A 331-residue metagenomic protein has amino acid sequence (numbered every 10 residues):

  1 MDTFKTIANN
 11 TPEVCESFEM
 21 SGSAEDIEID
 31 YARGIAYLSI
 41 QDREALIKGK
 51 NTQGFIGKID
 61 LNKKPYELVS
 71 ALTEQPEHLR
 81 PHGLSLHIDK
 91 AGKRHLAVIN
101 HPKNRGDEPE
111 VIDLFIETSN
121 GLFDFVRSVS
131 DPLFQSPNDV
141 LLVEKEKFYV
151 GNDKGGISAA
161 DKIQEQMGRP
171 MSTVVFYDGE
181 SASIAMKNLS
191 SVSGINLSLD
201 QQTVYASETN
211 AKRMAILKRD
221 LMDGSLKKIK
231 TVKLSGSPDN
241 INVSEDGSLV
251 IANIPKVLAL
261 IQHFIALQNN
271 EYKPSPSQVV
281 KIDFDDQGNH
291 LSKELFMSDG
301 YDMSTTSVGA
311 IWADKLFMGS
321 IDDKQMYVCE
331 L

Functional and structural regions predicted by a protein language model:
M1-E13, Q53-F55, I59-L61, M167-M171 (+1 more regions): Blade/loop signatures of beta-propeller domains
D2-S23, L61, Y66-S70, L122-F123 (+1 more regions): A short helix->beta-strand "capping" segment at the edge of beta-propeller domains
E16-G54, Y301-V308, I321-D323: Beta-strand-rich domains and repeat architectures in extracellular enzymes and scaffolds, especially beta-propellers
S21-Y31, T73-I88, D131-F148, K154-G156 (+4 more regions): Beta-rich, blade/repeat-based domains predominating in secreted/periplasmic proteins but also intracellular
A24, R43-A45, G49-K90, L96-P102: Blade-loop segments of beta-propeller domains
L38-Q53, V98-D107, V150-R169, I251-P274 (+1 more regions): Short, conserved, GDST-rich strand-edge loop motifs in beta-rich repeat architectures
T52-G57, V111-L114, S172-V175, R213-A215 (+2 more regions): A short loop-to-beta-strand structural motif that recurs across blades of beta-propeller domains
S235-F296: Loop/turn-rich, solvent-exposed surfaces of beta-rich toroidal or solenoidal domains
